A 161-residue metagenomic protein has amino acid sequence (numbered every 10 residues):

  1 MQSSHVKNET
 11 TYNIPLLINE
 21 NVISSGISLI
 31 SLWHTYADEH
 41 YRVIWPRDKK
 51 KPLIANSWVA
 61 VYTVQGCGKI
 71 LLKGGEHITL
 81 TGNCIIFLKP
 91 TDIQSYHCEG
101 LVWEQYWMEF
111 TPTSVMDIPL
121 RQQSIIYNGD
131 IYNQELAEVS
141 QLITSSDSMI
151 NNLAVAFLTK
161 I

Functional and structural regions predicted by a protein language model:
M1-I78: Generic protein-terminus/edge-of-domain signal
H40-D48, G82-N83, T91, G100: Tight coil/turn sites that cap or link beta-strands
V43-I44, M116-S124: Short, charged, solvent-exposed linker or helix-capping segments at domain edges/interfaces that act as flexible hinges
Y62, L72-G74, P90, C98 (+1 more regions): Residue-level recognition of conserved beta-strand positions in structured domain cores
G68-K69, I85-I86, P90-Y96: Histidine-centered metal-chelating micro-motifs
G74-K89: Short acidic-glycine-tyrosine-enriched beta hairpin
I85-F87, G100-D117: A short hydrophobic beta-strand segment most commonly corresponding to one strand of the jelly-roll/cupin
Y106-E109, T113, N128-I161: An amphipathic alpha-helical interaction segment
